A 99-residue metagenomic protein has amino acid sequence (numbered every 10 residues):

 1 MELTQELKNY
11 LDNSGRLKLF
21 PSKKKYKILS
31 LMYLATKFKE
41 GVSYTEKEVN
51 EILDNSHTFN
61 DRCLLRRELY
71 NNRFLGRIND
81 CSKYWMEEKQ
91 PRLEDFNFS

Functional and structural regions predicted by a protein language model:
T4-E40: Short alpha-helical segments that sit at the start of domains
K25, L75, Y84-E88: Positively charged, polar, low-complexity stretches
M32-A35, N50-D54: Amphipathic alpha-helical segments within well-ordered protein domains
E40-L53: Short acidic, hydrophobic short linear motifs in intrinsically disordered regions
S56-E68: Short amphipathic alpha-helical interaction segments
Y70-D80: A short, conserved structural fragment
C81-S99: Short, cationic-aromatic polyanion-contact patches
